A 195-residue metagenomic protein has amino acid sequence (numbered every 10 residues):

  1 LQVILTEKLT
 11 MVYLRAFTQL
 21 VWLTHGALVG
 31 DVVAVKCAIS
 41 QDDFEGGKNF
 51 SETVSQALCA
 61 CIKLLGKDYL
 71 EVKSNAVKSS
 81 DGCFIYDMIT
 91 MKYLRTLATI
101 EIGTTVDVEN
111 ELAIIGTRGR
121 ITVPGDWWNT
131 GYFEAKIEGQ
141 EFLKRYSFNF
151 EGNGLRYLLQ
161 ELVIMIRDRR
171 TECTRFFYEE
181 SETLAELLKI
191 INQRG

Functional and structural regions predicted by a protein language model:
L1-F44: A contiguous active-site-proximal alpha/beta segment in oxidoreductase catalytic domains
I4, E161-G195: C-terminal helix-rich "cap/oligomerization" subdomain common to oxidoreductases
L9-T18, S40-E71, L158, E180: Mid-domain beta-loop-alpha active-site segment that forms a flexible, acidic cofactor/metal-binding surface
Q19-L23, A60, E161, E186: Alpha-helical elements of Rossmann-like donor-binding domains used by nucleotide-donor carbohydrate transfer enzymes
A34-A38, K73, F148-N149: Short amphipathic
E52-N129, L159-R170: Contiguous beta-strand/loop segments that form the cofactor/metal-binding neighborhood of enzyme cores
T90-R95, A135-F142: Short acidic, glycine-rich loop/turn motifs
S147-Q160: Active-site loop of classical SDR/Rossmann-like NAD(P)-dependent oxidoreductases, centered on the catalytic Tyr-X3-Lys
